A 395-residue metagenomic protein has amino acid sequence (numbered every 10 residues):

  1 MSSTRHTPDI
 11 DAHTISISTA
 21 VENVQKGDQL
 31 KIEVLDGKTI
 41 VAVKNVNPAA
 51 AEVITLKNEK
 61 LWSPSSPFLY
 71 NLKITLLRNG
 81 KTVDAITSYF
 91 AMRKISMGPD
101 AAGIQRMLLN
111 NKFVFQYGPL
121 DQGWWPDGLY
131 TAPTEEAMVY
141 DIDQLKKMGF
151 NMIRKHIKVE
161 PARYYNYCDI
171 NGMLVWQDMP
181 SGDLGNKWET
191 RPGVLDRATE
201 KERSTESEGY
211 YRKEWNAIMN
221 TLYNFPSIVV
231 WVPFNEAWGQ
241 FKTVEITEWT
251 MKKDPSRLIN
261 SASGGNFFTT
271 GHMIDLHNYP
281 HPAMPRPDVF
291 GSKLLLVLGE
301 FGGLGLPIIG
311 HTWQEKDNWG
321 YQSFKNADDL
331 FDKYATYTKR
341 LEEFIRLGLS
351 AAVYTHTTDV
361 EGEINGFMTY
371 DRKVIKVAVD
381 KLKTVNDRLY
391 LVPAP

Functional and structural regions predicted by a protein language model:
M1-Y167, N171-V175, E214, V229-V230 (+4 more regions): Secreted/periplasmic carbohydrate-active enzymes, especially glycoside hydrolases
I142-Q144, M152-D380, V385: Substrate-binding/catalytic cleft of secreted carbohydrate-active enzymes, primarily glycoside hydrolases
